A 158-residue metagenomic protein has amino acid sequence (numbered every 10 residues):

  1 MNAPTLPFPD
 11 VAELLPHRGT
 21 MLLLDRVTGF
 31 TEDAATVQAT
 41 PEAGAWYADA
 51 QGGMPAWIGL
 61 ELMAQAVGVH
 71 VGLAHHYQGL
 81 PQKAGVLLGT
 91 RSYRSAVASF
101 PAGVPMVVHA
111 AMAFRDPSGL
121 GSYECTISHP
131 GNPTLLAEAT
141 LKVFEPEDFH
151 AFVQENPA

Functional and structural regions predicted by a protein language model:
M1-F8: Polybasic, low-complexity association/targeting segments
A3, V69, S99-V107, A111-A158: HotDog/MaoC-like acyl-thioester-processing domains
F8-R18: Short aromatic-glycine motifs in intrinsically disordered, low-complexity regions
G19-P55: Catalytic strand-loop segment that frames the active site of acyl-thioester-processing enzymes
L22-D25, L88, V108-A110, A139: Small-residue-enriched segments and motifs
T28-T31, R94, F114-D116, E145: A generic structural motif
Q51-H70, A84-G85: Compact, glycine-rich, soluble single-domain proteins
V69-V107: Hydrophobic beta-strand-centered segment that forms part of the acyl-chain substrate-binding groove
